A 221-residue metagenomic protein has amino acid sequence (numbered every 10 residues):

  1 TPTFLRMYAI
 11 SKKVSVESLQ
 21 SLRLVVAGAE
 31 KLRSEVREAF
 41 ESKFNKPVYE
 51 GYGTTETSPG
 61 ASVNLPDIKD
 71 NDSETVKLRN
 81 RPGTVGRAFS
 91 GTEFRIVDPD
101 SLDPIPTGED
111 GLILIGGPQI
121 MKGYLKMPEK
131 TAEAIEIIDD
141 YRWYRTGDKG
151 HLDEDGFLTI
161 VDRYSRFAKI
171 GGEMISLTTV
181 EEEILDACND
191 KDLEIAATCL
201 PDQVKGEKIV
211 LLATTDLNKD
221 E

Functional and structural regions predicted by a protein language model:
T3, E30-K31, Q119: Alpha-helix/helix-capping structural signal
A9-N80, E93: Gly/Ser/Thr-rich phosphate-binding loop
A29, G53, G86, D148 (+1 more regions): Active-site glycine-centered loops adjacent to acidic/histidine catalytic or metal-binding residues that shape
N45, L78-P82, I120-G147, Y164 (+3 more regions): Conserved ANL (AMP-binding/adenylate-forming) active-site segment centered on the GW(Y/F)…HTG consensus within
Y49-E56, G86-A88, T198-P201: Beta-strand->loop->alpha-helix junctions that form or flank phosphate-binding loops in nucleotide-handling enzymes
T84-G91, D103-I135, E173-I175: Conserved ATP/PPi-binding loop(s) of AMP-dependent carboxylate-activating enzymes
G117, K122-G123, K149-E221: AMP-binding/adenylate-forming catalytic core of the ANL superfamily
